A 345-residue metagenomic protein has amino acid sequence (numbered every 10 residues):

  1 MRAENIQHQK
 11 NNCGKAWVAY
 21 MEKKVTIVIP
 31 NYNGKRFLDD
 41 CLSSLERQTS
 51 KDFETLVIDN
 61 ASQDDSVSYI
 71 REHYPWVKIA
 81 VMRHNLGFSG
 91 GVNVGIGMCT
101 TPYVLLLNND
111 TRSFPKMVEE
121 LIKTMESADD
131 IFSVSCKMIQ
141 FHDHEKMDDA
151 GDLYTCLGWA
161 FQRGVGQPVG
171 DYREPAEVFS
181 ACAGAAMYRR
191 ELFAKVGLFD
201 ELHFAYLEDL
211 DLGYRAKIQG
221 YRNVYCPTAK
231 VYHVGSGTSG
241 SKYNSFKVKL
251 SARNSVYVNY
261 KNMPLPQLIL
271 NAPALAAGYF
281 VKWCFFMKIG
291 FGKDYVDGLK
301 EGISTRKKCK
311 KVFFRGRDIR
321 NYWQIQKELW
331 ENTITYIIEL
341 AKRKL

Functional and structural regions predicted by a protein language model:
S43-D52: Short, acidic, metal-binding catalytic loop of nucleotide-sugar glycosyltransferases
S44, D59-S68, H84: A conserved acidic beta->alpha catalytic loop
V81-C99, N109-T111, E120: Glycine-rich, basic loop-to-helix element that forms the pyrophosphate-binding segment of sugar-nucleotide handling
V104: Short aromatic/hydrophobic "clamp" motif used to bind/position activated sugar donors
T111-T155: Conserved donor NDP-sugar-binding/catalytic core segment of glycosyltransferases
K146-M147, W159-F161, Q167-Y188, A205 (+2 more regions): A recurrent flexible, glycine/aromatic-enriched loop bordering the glycosyltransferase active site that acts as
F179-K230: A short, conserved alpha-helix in the catalytic core of glycosyltransferases
L268-L345: Non-catalytic, C-terminal membrane-associated alpha-helical segments of glycosyltransferases
